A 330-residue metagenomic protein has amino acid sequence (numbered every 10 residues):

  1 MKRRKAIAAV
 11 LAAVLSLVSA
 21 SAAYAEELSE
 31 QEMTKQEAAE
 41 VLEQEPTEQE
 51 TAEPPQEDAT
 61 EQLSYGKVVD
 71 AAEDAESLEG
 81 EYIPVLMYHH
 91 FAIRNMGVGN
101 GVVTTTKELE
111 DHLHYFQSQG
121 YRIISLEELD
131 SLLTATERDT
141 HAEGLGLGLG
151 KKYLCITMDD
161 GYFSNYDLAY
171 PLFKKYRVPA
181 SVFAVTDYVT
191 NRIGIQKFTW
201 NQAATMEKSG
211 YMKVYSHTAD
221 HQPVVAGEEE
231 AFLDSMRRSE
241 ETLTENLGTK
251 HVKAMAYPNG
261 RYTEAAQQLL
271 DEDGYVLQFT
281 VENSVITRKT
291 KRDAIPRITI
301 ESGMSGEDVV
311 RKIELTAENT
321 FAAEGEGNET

Functional and structural regions predicted by a protein language model:
M1-I7: Bacterial N-terminal signal peptides that target proteins for export
A13-S19: Hydrophobic core
S19-E30: Sec-dependent signal peptide cleavage junction
E26-E27, T34, E53-Y153, M304-T330: N-terminal pre-catalytic segment of deacetylase/amide-hydrolase enzymes
E81-I93, V98-V103, K151-L154, Y162-S164 (+3 more regions): Metal-dependent polysaccharide deacetylase catalytic core of the NodB/CE4 family, i.e., the active-site-bearing domain
E127-T136, A184-T186, A256-R261, E282-T287: Short, solvent-exposed turn/loop segments enriched in Gly/Ser/Thr/Pro and often Arg
T140-G146, Y153, L233-S239, A265-Q278: Short, electropositive alpha-helical surface patch
